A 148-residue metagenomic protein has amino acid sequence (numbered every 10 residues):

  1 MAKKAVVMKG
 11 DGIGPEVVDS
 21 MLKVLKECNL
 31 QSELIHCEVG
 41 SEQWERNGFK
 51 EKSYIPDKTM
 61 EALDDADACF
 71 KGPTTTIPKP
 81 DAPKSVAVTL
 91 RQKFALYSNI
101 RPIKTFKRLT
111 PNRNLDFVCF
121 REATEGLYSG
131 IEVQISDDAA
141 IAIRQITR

Functional and structural regions predicted by a protein language model:
M1-E38: N-terminal phosphate-binding or glycine-rich loops at protein starts, especially the Walker A/P-loop of NTPases
K3-K4, C37-S41, K84-R91: A generic short-segment signal for beta-strand/edge and adjacent turn/coil regions
I13, C37-R46, T76-I77: Short active-site-proximal "capping" loops at secondary-structure junctions
E45-R144: N-terminal glycine-rich phosphate/adenylate-binding segment common to multiple enzyme folds
I146-R148: Glycine-rich anion/phosphate-binding loops
